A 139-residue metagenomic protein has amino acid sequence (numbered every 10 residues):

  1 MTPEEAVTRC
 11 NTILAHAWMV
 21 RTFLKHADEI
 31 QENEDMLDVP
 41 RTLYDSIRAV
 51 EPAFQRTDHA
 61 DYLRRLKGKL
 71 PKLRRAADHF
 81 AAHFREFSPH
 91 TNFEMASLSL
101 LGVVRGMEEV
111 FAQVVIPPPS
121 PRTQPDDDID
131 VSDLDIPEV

Functional and structural regions predicted by a protein language model:
M1, E5-T8, F54, D61 (+1 more regions): Primarily heptad-repeat coiled-coil rod domains in cytosolic scaffolding/tethering proteins
M1-I47: Short terminal alpha-helical segments
A6, H59, L66, E86-P89 (+1 more regions): Amphipathic alpha-helical coiled-coil segments and their boundaries
L14-K25, I47-F54, R74-A77, A81 (+1 more regions): A structural signal for well-ordered alpha-helices, especially hydrophobic packing surfaces of coiled-coils
N33-D61, G106, Q113-I116: Ampipathic, surface-exposed secondary-structure segments
E34-R41, R64-K67, H90-L100: Short, charged, amphipathic alpha-helical segments
A60-H83: Long, amphipathic, charge-rich alpha-helical segments that form helical bundles/coiled-coils
A77-V139: Amphipathic alpha-helical binding modules
